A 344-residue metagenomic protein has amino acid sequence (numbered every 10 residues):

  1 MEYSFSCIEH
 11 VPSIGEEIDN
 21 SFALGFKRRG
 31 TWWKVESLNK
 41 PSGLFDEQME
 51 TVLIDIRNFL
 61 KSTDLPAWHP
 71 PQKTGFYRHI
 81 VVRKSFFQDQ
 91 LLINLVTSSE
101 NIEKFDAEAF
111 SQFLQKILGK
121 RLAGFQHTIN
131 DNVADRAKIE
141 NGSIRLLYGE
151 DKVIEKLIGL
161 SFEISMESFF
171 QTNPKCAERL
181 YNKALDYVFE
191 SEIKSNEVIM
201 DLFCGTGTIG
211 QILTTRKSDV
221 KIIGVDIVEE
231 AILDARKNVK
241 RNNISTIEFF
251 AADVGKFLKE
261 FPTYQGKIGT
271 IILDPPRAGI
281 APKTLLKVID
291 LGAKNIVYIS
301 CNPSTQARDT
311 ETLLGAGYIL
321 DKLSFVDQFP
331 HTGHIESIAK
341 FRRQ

Functional and structural regions predicted by a protein language model:
E2-H10, V82: Composition-driven low-complexity segments enriched in polar/acidic and proline residues
P12-L24: Short aromatic-glycine-enriched beta-strand elements
D19, F86-Q88, L157: A generic beta-sheet turn/junction motif
A23-R28, N94-V96, A235: Short, acidic/hydrophobic/Gly-rich beta-strand patch recurrent on exposed beta strands that often constitutes part
R29-W33, S85-F87: Short connector loops/turns at beta-strand edges and beta->alpha or beta->beta junctions
W33-P71, F76-R78, S99-H127, D131-V133: Internal alpha/beta scaffold segment
V82, D89-S98, S161-S165: Short, aliphatic-rich beta-strand segments
N101-Q344: Rossmann-like S-adenosyl-L-methionine
